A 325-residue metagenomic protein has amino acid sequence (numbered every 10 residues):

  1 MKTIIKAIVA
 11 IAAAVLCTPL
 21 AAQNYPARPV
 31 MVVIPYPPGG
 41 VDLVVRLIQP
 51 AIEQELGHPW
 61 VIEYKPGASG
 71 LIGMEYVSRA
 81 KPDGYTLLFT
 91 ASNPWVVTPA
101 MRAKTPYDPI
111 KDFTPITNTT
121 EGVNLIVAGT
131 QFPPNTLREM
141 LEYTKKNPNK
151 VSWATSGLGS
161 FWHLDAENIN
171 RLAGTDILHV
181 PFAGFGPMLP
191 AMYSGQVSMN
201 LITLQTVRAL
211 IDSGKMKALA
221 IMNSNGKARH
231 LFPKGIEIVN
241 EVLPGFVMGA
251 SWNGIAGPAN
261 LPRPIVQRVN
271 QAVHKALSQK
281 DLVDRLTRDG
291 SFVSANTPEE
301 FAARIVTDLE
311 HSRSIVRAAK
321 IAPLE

Functional and structural regions predicted by a protein language model:
M1-V9: Bacterial N-terminal signal peptides that target proteins for export
C17-P19: N-terminal signal peptide c-region/cleavage motif recognized by signal peptidases
A22-K111, N149-K150, L158, G174-M199 (+4 more regions): N-terminal (or domain-start) structured segment
A27-P29, T175, D212, R263-E325: An extracytoplasmic/periplasmic, membrane-proximal ligand-sensing/linker region
R79-Y85, A100-P187, V239, W252-R285 (+1 more regions): Hinge/capping helix and adjacent helix->loop/strand transition within the periplasmic-binding protein
N93-K104, H163, E167-L172, M199-I236 (+1 more regions): A ligand-binding cleft/hinge motif common to bilobed small-molecule-binding domains
N135, V207-S278, E310, L324: C-terminal lobe and pocket-closing loops of periplasmic/extracytoplasmic Venus-flytrap solute-binding proteins
